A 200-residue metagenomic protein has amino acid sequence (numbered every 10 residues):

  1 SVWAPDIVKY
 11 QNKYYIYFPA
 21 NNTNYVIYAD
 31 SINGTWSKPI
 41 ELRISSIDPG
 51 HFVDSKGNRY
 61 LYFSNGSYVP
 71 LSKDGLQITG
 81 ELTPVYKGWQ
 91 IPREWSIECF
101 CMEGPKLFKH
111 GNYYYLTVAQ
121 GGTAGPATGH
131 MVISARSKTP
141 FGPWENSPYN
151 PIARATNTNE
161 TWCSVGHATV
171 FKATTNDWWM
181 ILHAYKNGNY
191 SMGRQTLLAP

Functional and structural regions predicted by a protein language model:
S1-P200: Carbohydrate-active catalytic/glycan-binding domains of CAZyme proteins, especially the secreted or lumenal ectodomains
